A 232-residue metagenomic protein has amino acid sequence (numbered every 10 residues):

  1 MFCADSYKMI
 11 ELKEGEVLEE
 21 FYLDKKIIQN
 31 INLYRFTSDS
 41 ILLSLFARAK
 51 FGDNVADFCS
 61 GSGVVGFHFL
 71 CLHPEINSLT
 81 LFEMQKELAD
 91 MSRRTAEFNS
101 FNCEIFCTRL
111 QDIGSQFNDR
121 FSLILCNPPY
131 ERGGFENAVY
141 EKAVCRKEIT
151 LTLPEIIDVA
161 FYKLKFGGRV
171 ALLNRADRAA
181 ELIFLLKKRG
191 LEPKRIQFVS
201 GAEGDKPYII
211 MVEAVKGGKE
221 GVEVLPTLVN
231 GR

Functional and structural regions predicted by a protein language model:
F2-E14: N-terminal auxiliary segments of SAM/dcSAM-dependent transferases
E11-N54, S60-L72, E213, T227-V229: SAM-dependent Rossmann-like transferase core, predominantly class I methyltransferases with a strong bias toward
Q29, C107-R109, N174, Q197-F198: Short loop/edge segments at beta-strand edges and connector loops that shape dinucleotide/nucleotide cofactor-binding
L43, N127, I156, A214: Residue-level signal for inorganic ion chemistry
L45-F117, L123-N137: Conserved SAM/SAH cofactor-binding pocket of Class I
P128-E155: Mobile active-site "lid"/loop adjacent to the S-adenosyl-L-methionine
L151-M211: Conserved Class I SAM-dependent methyltransferase catalytic core
E203-R232: Flexible, glycine-/basic-rich loop-and-beta segments that form/coincide with the SAM-dependent methyltransferase
